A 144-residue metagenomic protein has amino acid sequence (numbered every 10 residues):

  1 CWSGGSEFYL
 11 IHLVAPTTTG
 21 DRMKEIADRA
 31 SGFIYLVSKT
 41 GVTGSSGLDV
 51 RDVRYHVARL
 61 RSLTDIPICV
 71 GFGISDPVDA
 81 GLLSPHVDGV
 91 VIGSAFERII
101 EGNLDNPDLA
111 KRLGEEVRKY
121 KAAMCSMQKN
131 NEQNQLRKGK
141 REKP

Functional and structural regions predicted by a protein language model:
C1-S45: Conserved anion-binding
C1-W2, G20-M23, G44-V57, V78 (+1 more regions): Active-site-adjacent beta->alpha loops and helix N-cap segments on the catalytic face of soluble alpha/beta enzymes
L10-H12, I34-L36, I68-F72, V90-I92: Hydrophobic faces of well-ordered beta-strands that scaffold small-molecule active sites in alpha/beta enzyme cores
D21-K24, I74-V90: Catalytic cores of alpha/beta
S38-G44, V87-L104: Glycine-rich phosphate-binding active-site loops on the catalytic face of alpha/beta enzymes
R54-I66, E115-C125: Alpha-helix-loop-beta-strand connector modules within alpha/beta enzyme cores
I99-M127: C-terminal helical cap(s) of enzyme catalytic domains, especially alpha/beta-barrels
S126-P144: Short, basic, low-complexity termini and linkers enriched in Ser/Thr/Gly/Pro that act as targeting/leader peptides
